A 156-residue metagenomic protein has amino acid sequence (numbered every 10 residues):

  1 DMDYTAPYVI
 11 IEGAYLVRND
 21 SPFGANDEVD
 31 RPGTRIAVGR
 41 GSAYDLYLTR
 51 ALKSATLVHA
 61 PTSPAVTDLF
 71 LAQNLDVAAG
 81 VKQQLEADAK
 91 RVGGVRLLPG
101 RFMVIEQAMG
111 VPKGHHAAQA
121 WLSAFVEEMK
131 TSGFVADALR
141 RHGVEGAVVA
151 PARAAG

Functional and structural regions predicted by a protein language model:
D1-D3, D27, R50-A51, S63-Q83 (+1 more regions): Short helices/loops that flank or line small-molecule/ion binding pockets
A6-Y8, V17-R35: Flexible hinge/capping segments at coil-to-helix
V9-N19, A65, K82, E86-E127 (+1 more regions): Periplasmic-binding protein-like
N19, G39-S42, T62-S63, A79-E86 (+1 more regions): Beta->alpha turn/N-cap motifs
F23-G24, V58-L69, I105: Short helix-initiation/N-cap motifs at beta->coil->alpha
D27-Y44, T56-L57: Short loop->beta-strand "edge-of-pocket" segments that line small-molecule binding or catalytic clefts across diverse
A37, V58, D76-V81, R96-L98: Paired acidic/hydrophobic, glycine-rich loop segments that form the ligand-binding mouth/hinge of periplasmic-binding
A43-A60, L97, E127-G156: Ligand-binding clefts/hinges and TM-proximal coupling segments of bilobed small-molecule sensing domains
